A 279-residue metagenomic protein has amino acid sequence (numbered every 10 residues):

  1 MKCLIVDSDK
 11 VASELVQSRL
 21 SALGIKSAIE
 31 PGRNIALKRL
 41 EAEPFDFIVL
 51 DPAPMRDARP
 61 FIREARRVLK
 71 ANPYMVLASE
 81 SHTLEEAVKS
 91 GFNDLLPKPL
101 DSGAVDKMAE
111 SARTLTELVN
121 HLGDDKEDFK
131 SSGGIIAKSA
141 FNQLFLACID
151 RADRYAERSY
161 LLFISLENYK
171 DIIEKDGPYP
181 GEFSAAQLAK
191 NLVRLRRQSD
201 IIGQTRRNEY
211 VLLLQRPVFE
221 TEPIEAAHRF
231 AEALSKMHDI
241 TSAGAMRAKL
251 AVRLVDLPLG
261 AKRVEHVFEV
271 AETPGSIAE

Functional and structural regions predicted by a protein language model:
S8-I29: Two-component/phosphorelay signaling modules centered on CheY-like receiver
R33, L37, D46-A71, E80-S81: Conserved phosphotransfer microenvironments
P60, A78-L95: Alpha4 helix (beta4-alpha4-beta5 surface) of REC/receiver domains from two-component response regulators
E64, K89, S102-V119, L144-C148: Receiver (REC) domain switch/output surface
K138-I149, D153-Y160, E167-V193, G203-Q204 (+3 more regions): Conserved long alpha-helical elements within nucleotide-processing catalytic cores of c-di-GMP signaling and class III
A189-E220, D239: Conserved helix-loop-beta segment at the catalytic/binding core of cyclic-nucleotide signaling proteins
Q204-L213, T241-E272: A short glycine-enriched loop-to-beta-strand structural element that forms part of the catalytic core of nucleotide
E220, I224-A231, V255-E279: Catalytic-core segments of nucleotide cyclases and related cyclic-nucleotide turnover enzymes
